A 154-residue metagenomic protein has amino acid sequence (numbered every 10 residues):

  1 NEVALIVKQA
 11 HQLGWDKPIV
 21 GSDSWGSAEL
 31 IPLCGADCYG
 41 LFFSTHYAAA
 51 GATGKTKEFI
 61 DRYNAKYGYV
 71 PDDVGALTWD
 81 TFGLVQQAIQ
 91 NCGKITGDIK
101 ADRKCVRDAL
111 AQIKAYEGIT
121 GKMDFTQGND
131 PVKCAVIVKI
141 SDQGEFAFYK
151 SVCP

Functional and structural regions predicted by a protein language model:
N1-P154: Extracytosolic ligand-binding ectodomains
